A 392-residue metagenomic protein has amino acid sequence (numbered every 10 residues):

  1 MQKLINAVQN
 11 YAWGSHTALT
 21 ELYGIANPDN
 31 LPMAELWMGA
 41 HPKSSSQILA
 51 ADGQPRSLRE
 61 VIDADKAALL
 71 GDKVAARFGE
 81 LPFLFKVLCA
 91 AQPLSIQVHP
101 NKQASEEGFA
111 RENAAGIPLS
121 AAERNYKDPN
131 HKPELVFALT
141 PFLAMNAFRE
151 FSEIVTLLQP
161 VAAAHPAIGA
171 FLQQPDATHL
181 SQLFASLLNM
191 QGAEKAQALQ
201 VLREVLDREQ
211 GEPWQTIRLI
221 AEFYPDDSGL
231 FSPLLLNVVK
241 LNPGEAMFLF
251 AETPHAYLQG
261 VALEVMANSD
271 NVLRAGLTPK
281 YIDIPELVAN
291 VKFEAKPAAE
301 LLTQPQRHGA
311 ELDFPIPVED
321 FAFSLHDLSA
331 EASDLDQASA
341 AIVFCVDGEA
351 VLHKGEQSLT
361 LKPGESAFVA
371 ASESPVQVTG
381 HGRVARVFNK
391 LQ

Functional and structural regions predicted by a protein language model:
M1-E209, P279-A299, F323: Transition-metal
M38-A40, V87-A91, V98, P133-P141 (+5 more regions): Short, conserved beta-strand element in jelly-roll/cupin
I48, D63-V74, A147-F148, D226-N242 (+2 more regions): A short beta-strand-loop-beta hairpin characteristic of the jelly-roll/cupin
Q92, E349-Q392: Generic C-terminus detector
L94, L135-P141, G260-P279, F321 (+1 more regions): A short hydrophobic beta-strand segment most commonly corresponding to one strand of the jelly-roll/cupin
L236-L249, T253-L258, L263, G355-E373: Short acidic-glycine-tyrosine-enriched beta hairpin
V261-D313: C-terminal, non-catalytic macromolecule-binding modules
R307-A310, E319-Q337: Conserved short histidine dyad/triad with adjacent acidic residue
